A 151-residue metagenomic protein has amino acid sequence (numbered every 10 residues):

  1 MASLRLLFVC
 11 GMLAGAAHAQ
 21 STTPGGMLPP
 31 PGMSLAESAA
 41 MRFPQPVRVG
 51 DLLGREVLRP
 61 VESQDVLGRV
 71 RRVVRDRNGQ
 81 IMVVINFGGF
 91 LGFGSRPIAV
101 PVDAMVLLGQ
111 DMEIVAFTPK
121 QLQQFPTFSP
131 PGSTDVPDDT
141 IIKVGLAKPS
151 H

Functional and structural regions predicted by a protein language model:
A2-F8, H18-H151: Peripheral interaction segments used for macromolecular assembly
G11-A14: Repetitive helical segments and hydrophobic/amphipathic motifs
